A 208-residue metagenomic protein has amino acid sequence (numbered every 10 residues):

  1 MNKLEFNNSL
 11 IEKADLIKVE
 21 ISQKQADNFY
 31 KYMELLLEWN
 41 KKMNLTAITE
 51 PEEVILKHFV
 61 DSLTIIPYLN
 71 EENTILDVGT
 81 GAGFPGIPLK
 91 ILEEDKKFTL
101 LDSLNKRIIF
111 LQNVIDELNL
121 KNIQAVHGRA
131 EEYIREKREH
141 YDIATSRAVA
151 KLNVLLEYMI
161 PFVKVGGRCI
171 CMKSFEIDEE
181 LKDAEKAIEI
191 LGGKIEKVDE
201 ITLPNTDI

Functional and structural regions predicted by a protein language model:
N2-E72, L76, I109-I123: Class I SAM-dependent transferase core
Q23, T49, H127-R129, K197-D199: Short loop/edge segments at beta-strand edges and connector loops that shape dinucleotide/nucleotide cofactor-binding
L36, L89, K173: Residue-level signal for inorganic ion chemistry
L63-A148, L156-E157: Conserved SAM/SAH cofactor-binding pocket of Class I
E93, V163-V165: Helix-to-beta-strand junctions that scaffold the AdoMet/dcAdoMet cofactor pocket in Class I SAM-dependent enzymes
G166-E179: Conserved beta-strand signature within the Rossmann-like core of class I S-adenosyl-L-methionine
E176-I208: Active-site capping/gating segments
